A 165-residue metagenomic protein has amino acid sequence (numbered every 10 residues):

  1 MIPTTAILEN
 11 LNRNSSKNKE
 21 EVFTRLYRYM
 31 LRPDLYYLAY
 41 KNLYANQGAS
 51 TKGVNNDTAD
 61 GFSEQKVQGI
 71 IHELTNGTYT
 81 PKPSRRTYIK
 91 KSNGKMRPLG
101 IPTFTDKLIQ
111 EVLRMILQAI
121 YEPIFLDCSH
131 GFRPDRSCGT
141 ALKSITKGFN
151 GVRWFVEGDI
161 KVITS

Functional and structural regions predicted by a protein language model:
M1-Q68: Non-catalytic, polymerase-adjacent accessory regions of viral genome-replication enzymes
N10, N14, N42, E73 (+3 more regions): Generic, well-ordered alpha-helical scaffold segments in large soluble proteins
A49-T58, G100, G139-S165: Conserved catalytic palm subdomain of right-hand nucleotidyl-transferase polymerases, strongest for RNA-directed enzymes
G61-P81: Amphipathic alpha-helical blocks
P83, T87: Extended, charge-enriched "interface" segments that sit outside catalytic cores
M96-F125, K161: Conserved pre-motif C helix in the palm subdomain of viral-like polymerases
F125-F132: Short, glycine/acidic-rich hinge or "gate" loops at secondary-structure transitions that mediate conformational
R133-S137: Primarily short, surface-exposed interaction patches in extracytoplasmic proteins
